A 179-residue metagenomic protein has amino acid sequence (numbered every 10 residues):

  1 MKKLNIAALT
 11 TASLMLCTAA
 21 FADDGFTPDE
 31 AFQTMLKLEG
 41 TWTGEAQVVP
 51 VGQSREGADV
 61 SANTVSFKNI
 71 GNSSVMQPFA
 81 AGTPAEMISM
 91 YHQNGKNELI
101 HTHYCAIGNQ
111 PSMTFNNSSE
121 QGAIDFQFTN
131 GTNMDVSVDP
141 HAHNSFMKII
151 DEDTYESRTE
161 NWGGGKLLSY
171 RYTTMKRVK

Functional and structural regions predicted by a protein language model:
M1-A8: Bacterial N-terminal signal peptides that target proteins for export
T10-C17: Bacterial N-terminal signal peptides
T18-A22: Sec/Tat signal peptide C-region and signal peptidase I cleavage site
D24, E152-K179: Edge beta-strand at a domain terminus
F26-T43: N-terminal helix-cap/turn-to-beta initiation motif at the start of protein domains
G57-M90: N-terminal glycine/threonine-rich, aromatic-flanked beta-hairpin/loop signature
A62-K68, I88-H92, S112-N117, A142-I149 (+2 more regions): Hydrophobic/aromatic beta-strand elements that line small-molecule binding cavities or substrate pockets in beta-rich
T83-M113: Helix-adjacent hinge/juxtasegments
